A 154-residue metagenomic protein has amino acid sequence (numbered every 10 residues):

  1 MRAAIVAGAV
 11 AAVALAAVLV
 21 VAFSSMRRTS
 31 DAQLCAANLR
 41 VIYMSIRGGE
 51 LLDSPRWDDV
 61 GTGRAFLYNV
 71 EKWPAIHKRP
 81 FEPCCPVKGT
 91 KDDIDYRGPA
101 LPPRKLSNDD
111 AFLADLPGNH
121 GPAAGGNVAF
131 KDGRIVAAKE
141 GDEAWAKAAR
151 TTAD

Functional and structural regions predicted by a protein language model:
M1-A12: N-terminal Sec-pathway targeting helices
V6, G61, V87, Y96 (+3 more regions): Intrinsically disordered, low-complexity segments enriched in small/polar residues
A17-E82, I135-V136, A144-A153: Conserved hydrophobic/amphipathic alpha-helical signal-anchor segments
L34, T62-A65, L106, G121-A123 (+1 more regions): A generic fold-level signal
S45, C85-K88, D115-L116: Active-site-proximal beta-strand/loop segments in catalytic clefts of secreted hydrolases
N69-D109: Acidic, glycine-rich loop-and-strand cores that form catalytic or ligand-binding grooves in diverse globular domains
D109-D154: C-terminal accessory segments of extracellular proteins
